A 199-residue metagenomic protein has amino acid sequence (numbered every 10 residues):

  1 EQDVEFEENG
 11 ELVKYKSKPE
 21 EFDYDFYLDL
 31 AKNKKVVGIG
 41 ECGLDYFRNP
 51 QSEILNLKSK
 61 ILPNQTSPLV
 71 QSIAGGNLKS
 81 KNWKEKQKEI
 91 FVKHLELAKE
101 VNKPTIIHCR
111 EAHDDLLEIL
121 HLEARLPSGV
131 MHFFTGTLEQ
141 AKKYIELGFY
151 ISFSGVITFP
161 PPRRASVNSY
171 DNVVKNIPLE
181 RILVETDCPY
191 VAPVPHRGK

Functional and structural regions predicted by a protein language model:
E1, G40-G43, S152: Glycine-centered small-residue hotspots that permit tight backbone geometry or close packing
E1-N9: A short secondary-structure junction motif
Q2, F134, I157: Hydrophobic pocket-lining residues within nucleotide cofactor-binding pockets
E11-L147, P162-A165, N172-V173, Y190-V191 (+1 more regions): Divalent metal-binding pocket/active-site signature
G148-P162: His/Asp/Glu-enriched short active-site or ligand-binding loop at hydrolase and phosphoryl-transfer sites
G155-V156, T186-C188: Short secondary-structure boundary segments
I177-T186: Conserved short secondary-structure transition element at the edge of the structured enzyme core that lines
